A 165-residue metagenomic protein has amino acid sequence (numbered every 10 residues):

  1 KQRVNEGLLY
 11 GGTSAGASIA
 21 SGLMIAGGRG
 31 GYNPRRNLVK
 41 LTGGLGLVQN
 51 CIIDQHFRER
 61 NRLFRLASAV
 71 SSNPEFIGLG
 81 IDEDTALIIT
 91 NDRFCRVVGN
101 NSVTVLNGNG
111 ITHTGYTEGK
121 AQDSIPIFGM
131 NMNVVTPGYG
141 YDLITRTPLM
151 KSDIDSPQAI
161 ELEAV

Functional and structural regions predicted by a protein language model:
K1-V4, L66-A67: Short amphipathic alpha-helical segments and helix-helix/interface helices
R3-M24: Catalytic nucleophile loop
M24-V165: C-terminal and late-domain segments of enzyme folds
